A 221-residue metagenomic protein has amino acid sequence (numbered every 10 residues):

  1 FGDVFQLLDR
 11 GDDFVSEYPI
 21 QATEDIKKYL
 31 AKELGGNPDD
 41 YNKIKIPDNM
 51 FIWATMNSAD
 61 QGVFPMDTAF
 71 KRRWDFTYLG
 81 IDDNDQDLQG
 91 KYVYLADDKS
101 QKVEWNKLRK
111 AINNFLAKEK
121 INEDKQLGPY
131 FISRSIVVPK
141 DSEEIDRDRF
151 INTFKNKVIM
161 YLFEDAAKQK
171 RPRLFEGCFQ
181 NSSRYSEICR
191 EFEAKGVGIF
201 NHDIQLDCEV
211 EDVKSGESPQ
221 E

Functional and structural regions predicted by a protein language model:
F1-E221: C-terminal regulatory/interaction module of P-loop NTP-utilizing enzymes
